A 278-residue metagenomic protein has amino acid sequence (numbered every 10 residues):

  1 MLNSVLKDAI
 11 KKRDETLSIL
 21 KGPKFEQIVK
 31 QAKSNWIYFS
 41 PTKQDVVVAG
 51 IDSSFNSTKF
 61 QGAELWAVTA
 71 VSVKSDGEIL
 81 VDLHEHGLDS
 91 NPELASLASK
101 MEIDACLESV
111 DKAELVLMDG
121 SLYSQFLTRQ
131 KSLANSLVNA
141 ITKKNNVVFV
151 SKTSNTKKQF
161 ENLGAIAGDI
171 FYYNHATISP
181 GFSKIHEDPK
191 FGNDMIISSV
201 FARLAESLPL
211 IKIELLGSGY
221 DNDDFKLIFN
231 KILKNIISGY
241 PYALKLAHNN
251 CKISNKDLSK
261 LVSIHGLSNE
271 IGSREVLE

Functional and structural regions predicted by a protein language model:
M1-T42, V46, E78, L94-E278: Long, contiguous domain-sized segments
V48-I51: Short hydrophobic beta-strand that contains or immediately precedes a catalytic carboxylate
S53-N91: Acidic, metal-ligating active-site segments
